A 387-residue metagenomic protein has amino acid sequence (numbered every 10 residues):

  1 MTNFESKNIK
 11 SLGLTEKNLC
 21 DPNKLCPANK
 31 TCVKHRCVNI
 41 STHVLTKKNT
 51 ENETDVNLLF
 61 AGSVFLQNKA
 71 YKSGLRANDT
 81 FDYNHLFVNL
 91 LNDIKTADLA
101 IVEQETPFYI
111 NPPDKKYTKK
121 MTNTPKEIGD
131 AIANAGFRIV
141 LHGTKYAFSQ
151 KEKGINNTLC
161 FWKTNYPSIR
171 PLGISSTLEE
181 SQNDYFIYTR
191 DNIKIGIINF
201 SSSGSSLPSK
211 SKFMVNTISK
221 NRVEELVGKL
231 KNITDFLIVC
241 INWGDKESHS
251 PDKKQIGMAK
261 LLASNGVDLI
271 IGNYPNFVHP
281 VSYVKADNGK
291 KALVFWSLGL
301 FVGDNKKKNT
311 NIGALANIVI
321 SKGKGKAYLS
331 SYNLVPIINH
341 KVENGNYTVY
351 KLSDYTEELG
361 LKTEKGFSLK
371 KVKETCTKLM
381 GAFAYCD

Functional and structural regions predicted by a protein language model:
G13-L19: Extracellular ectodomain segments of secreted/surface proteins
L19-N29: Disulfide-braced loops of extracellular cysteine-rich modules
N29-T31, N317: Short, surface-exposed charged micro-motifs
T31-I40: Short, disulfide-bonded extracellular cysteine-rich repeat modules
T42-D387: Acidic, metal/ion-coordinating pockets
